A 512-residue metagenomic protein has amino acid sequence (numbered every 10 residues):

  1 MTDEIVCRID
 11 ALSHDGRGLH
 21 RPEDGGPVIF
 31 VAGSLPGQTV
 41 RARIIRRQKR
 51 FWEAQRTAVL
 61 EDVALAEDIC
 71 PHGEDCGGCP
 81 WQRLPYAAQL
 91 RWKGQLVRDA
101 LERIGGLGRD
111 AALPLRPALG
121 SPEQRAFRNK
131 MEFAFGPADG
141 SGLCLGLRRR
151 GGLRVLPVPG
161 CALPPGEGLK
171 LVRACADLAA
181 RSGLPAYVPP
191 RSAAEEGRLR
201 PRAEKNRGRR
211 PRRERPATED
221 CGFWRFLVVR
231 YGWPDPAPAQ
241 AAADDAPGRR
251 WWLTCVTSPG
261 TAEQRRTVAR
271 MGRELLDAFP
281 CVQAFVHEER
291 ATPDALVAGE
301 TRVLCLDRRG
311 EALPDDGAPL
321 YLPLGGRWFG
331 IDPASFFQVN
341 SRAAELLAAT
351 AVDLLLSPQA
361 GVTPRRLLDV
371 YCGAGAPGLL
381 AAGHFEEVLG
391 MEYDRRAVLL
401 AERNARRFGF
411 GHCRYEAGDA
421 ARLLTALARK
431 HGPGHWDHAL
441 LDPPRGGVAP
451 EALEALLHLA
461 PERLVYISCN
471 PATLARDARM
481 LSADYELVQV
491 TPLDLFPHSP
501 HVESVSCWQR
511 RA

Functional and structural regions predicted by a protein language model:
M1-H72, R150-G152, R414-Y415, R422: Terminal RNA-binding accessory module
M1-R8, H14, R200-P211, D235-P247 (+1 more regions): Rossmann-like S-adenosyl-L-methionine
D10, A126-R150, F226-W233, E311-L324 (+1 more regions): Short beta-strand elements
H20, G37, C79, L227 (+1 more regions): Residue-level signal for inorganic ion chemistry
G37, P164, N340: Short, conserved phosphate/pyrophosphate- and ester-handling motifs at nucleotide-, phospho-/glycolipid
R43-I45, A134, Q509: Residue-level recognition of conserved beta-strand edge/terminus positions
T57-E67, E74-V188, E196, T261: Extended interfacial segments that mediate partner engagement and assembly in macromolecular machines
R154-L199, E204, R209-A217, C221-R225 (+2 more regions): Internal alpha/beta scaffold segment
